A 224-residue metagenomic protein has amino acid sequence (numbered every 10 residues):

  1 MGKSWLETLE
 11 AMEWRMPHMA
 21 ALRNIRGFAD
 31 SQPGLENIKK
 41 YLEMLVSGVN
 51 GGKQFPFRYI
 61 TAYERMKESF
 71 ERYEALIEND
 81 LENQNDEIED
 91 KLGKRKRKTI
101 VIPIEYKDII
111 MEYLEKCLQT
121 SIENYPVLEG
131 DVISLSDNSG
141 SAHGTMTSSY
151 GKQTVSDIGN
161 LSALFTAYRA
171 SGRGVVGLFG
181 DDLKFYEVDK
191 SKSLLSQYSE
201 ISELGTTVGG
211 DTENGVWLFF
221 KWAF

Functional and structural regions predicted by a protein language model:
M1-Q153, Y168-F224: Long lumenal/extracellular ectodomains of secretory and single-pass membrane proteins
S156-N160: Gly/Ser/Thr-rich active-site loops/lids in small-molecule metabolic enzymes that frequently grip phosphoryl groups
